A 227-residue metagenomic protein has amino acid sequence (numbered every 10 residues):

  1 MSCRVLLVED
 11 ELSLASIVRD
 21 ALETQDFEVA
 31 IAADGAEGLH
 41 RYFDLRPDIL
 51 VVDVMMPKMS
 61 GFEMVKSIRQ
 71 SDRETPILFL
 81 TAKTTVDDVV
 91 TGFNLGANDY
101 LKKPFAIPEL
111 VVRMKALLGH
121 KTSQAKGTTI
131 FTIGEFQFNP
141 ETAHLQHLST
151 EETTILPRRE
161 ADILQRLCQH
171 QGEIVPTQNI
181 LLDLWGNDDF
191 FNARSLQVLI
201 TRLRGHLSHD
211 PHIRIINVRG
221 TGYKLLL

Functional and structural regions predicted by a protein language model:
R4, K115-G172, Q178: Short, Lys/Arg-enriched segments at the junction into DNA-binding effector domains of transcriptional regulators
E9: Conserved acidic carboxylate
S13-T24: Charged docking surfaces used in two-component/phosphorelay signaling
D34-E37, S60-E63: Acidic catalytic/metal-coordinating carboxylates
L45-V51: Active-site beta3 strand of CheY-like receiver
M56: Receiver (REC) domain active-site loop signature in two-component systems and cognate sites in sensor histidine kinases
K66-T132: Basic, amphipathic DNA-recognition helix from helix-turn-helix-like DNA-binding domains
A106-G119, I155-Q165, F190-H209, N217-Y223: DNA-recognition element of transcription regulators
